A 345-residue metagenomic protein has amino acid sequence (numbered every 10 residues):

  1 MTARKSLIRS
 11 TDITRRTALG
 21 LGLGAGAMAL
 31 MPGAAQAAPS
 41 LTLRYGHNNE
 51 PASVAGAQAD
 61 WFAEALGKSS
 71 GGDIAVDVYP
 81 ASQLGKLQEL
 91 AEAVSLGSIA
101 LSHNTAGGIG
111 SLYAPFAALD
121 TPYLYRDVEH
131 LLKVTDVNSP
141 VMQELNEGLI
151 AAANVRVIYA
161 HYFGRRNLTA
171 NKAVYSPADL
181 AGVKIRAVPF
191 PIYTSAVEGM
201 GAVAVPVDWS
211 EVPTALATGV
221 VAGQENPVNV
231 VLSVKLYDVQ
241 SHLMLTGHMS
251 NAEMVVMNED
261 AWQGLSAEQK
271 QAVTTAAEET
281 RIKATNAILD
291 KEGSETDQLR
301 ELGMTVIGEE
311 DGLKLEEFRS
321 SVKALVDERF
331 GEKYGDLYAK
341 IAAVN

Functional and structural regions predicted by a protein language model:
T2-I13, L19-G26, Q36-L132, L145-N345: N-terminal secretory/targeting leader peptides
D136: An acidic, glycine-rich surface segment that forms the CoA-thioester-binding/catalytic face of crotonase-fold enzymes
